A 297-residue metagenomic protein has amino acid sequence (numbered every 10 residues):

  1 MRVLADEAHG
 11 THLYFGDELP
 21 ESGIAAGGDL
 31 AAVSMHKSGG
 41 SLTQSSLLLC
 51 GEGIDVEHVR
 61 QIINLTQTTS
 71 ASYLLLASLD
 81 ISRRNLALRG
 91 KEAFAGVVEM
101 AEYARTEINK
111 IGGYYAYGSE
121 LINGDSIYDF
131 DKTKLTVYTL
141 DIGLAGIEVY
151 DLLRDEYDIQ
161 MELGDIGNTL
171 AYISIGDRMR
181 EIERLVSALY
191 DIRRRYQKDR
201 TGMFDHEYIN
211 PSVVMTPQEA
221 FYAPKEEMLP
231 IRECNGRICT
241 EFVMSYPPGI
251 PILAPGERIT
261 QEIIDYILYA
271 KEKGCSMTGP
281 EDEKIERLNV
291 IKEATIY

Functional and structural regions predicted by a protein language model:
M1-G118: Conserved PLP-enzyme active-site core in the AAT-like
G10, K37-S38, E52-D55, I81 (+5 more regions): Short, glycine-/Ser/Thr-/acidic-enriched flexible segments
S22-A26, S38-L42, L86, I127-D129 (+3 more regions): Solvent-exposed alpha-helices and their adjacent loops that cap or buttress functional pockets in soluble metabolic
N109-G279: Conserved C-terminal alpha-helix-loop-beta "cap" of PLP-dependent enzymes that closes/shapes the active-site mouth
L189, G274-Y297: Surface-exposed interaction regions enriched in Ser/Thr/Asp/Glu that occur as long low-complexity tracts or repetitive
